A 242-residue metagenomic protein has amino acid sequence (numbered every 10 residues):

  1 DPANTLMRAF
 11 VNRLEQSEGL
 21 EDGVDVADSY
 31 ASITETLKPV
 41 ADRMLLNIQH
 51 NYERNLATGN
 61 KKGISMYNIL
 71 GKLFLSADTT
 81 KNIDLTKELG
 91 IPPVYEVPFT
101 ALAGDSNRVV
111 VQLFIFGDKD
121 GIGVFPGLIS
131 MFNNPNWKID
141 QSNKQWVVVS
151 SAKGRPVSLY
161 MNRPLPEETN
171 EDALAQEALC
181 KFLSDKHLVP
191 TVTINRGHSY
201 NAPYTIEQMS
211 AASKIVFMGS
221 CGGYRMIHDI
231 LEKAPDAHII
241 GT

Functional and structural regions predicted by a protein language model:
D1-V147: Non-catalytic propeptide/linker segments at domain boundaries
K72-K87, V157-N170, D185-I194, S210-A211: Acidic/glycine-enriched edge-of-secondary-structure segments
Y95-P98, S142-V147, A178-L179, N201-Y204 (+1 more regions): Alpha-helical scaffolding within the catalytic cores of extracellular/periplasmic polymer-degrading hydrolases
V110, P156, I215: A residue-level signal for beta-strand positions that form part of recognition/binding surfaces within mature
L113-F114, D120-G121, M131-S184: Functional beta-strand-loop-alpha-helix junction segments that form "active/interaction loops" within catalytic
G117-I122, L165-N170, H198-A202, C221-R225: Short acidic, S/G/P-rich loop/turn micro-motifs used as interaction or catalytic elements
L183-T242: Catalytic cores of nucleophile-dependent amide-cleaving enzymes
